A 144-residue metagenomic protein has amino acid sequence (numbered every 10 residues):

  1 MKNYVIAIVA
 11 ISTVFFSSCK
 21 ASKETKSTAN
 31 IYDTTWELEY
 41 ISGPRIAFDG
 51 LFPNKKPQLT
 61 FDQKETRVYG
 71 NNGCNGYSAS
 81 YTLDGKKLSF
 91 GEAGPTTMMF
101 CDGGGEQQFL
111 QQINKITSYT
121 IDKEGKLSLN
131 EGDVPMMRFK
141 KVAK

Functional and structural regions predicted by a protein language model:
Y4, S17-K144: Lipid interaction determinants
A7-F15: Bacterial N-terminal signal peptides
